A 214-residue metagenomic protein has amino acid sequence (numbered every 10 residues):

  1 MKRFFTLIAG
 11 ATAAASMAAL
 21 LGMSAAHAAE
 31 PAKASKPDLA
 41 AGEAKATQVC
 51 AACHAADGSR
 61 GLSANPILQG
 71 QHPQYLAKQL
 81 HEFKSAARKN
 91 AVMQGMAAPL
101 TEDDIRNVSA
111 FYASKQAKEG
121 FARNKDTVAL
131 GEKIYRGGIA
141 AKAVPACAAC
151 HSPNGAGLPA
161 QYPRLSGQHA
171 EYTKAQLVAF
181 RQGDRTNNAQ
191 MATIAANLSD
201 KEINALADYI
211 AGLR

Functional and structural regions predicted by a protein language model:
M1-A15: Bacterial N-terminal signal peptides that target proteins for export
A14-H27: C-terminal segment of classical bacterial N-terminal signal peptides
A26-A46, S59-A64, S114-A140: Electrostatic cytochrome c docking/interface patches
L39, E43, G58-S85, Q94-P99 (+4 more regions): Gly/Gly-Pro-rich "capping" loops immediately C-terminal to redox-active cysteine motifs in periplasmic/lumenal
A46, F83, F111-Y112, F180 (+1 more regions): Conserved hydrophobic/aromatic "anchor" residues that stabilize well-ordered secondary structure elements
C50-A56, V108, V144-P153, L206: The canonical Cys-X-X-Cys-His
A98-G120, E171, I194-R214: C-terminal capping alpha-helices of c-type cytochrome domains
E119, D126-Q161, S166: Surface-exposed interaction/gating patches
